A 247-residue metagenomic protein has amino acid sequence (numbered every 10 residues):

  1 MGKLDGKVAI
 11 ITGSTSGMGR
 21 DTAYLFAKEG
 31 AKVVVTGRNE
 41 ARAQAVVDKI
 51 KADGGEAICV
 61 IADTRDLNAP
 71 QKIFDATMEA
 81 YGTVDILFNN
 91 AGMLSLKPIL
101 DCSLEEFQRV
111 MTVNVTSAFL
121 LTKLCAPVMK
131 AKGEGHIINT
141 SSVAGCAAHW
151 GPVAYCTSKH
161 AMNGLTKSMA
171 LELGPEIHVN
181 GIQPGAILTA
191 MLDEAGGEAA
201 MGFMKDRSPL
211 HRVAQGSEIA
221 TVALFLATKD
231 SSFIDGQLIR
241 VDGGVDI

Functional and structural regions predicted by a protein language model:
V8, T15-G17, N39: Conserved glycine-rich cofactor-binding loop
P98-I99, E106-Q108, L192, A200 (+1 more regions): Substrate-binding pocket helix/loop in short-chain dehydrogenase/reductase
L100, A147-V153, H211, K229: Active-site loop immediately N-terminal to the catalytic Tyr-X3-Lys motif of short-chain dehydrogenase/reductase
F119, E134, R212-V241, D246: C-terminal substrate-recognition "lid" of short-chain dehydrogenase/reductases
T122, S158, T166: Active-site helix of classical SDR
P127, A170-P175, S232: Alpha-helical segment proximal to the catalytic Tyr-Lys
S142: Residue(s) in the substrate-gating loop at a strand-loop-helix junction that position the organic substrate next
